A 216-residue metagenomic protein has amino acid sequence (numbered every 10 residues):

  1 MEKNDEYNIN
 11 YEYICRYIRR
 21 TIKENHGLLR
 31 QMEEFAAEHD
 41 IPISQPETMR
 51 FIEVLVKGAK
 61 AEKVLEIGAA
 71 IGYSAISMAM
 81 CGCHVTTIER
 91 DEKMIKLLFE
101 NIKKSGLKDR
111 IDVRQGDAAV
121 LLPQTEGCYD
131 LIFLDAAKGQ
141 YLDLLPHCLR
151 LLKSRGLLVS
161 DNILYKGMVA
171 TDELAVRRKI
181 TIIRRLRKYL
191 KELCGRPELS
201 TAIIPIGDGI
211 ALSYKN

Functional and structural regions predicted by a protein language model:
M1-L131, G139-V159, I163-N216: A short alpha-helical cap/connector motif
A136: Conserved NAD(P)H cofactor-binding loop of Rossmann-fold oxidoreductase domains
